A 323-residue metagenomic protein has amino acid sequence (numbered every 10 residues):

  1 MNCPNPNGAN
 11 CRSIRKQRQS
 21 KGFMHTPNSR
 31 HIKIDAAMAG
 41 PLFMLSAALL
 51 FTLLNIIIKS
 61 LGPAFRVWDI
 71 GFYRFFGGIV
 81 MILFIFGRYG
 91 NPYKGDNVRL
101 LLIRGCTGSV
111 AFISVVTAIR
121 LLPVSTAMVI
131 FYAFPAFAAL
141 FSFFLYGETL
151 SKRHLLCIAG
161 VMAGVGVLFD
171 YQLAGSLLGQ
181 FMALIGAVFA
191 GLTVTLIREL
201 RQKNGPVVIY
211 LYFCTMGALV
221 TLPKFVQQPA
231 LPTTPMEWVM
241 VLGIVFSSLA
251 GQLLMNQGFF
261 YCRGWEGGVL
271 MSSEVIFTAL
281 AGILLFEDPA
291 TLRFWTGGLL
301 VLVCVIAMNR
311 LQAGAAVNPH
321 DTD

Functional and structural regions predicted by a protein language model:
H25-P27, S272-D323: C-terminal-most transmembrane helix of multi-pass membrane proteins
P27-H31, G78-N97, T107, V161-G175 (+3 more regions): Membrane-interface helix-cap regions at the ends of transmembrane helices in multi-pass membrane proteins
M38-A47, F86-V116, L177-V188, F225 (+2 more regions): Loop-to-transmembrane-helix transition segments
I56-K59, V67, I82, Q172-T233 (+2 more regions): Transmembrane alpha-helical segments that form core, pore/gating elements of small-molecule transporters/exporters
L61, I70, R74, A118 (+8 more regions): Hydrophobic/aromatic residues within transmembrane alpha-helices of multi-pass small-molecule transporters
G77-M81, I130-F144, A159-G160, M216-V220 (+2 more regions): Alpha-helical transmembrane segments of compact multi-pass small-molecule transporters, enriched in specific families
A127-A133, L200-F213, Q252-L284: Helix-helix packing/entry segments at the starts of transmembrane helices
M128-F131, G147-V167, L173, L177-Q180 (+2 more regions): Loop-to-transmembrane alpha-helix entry segments
